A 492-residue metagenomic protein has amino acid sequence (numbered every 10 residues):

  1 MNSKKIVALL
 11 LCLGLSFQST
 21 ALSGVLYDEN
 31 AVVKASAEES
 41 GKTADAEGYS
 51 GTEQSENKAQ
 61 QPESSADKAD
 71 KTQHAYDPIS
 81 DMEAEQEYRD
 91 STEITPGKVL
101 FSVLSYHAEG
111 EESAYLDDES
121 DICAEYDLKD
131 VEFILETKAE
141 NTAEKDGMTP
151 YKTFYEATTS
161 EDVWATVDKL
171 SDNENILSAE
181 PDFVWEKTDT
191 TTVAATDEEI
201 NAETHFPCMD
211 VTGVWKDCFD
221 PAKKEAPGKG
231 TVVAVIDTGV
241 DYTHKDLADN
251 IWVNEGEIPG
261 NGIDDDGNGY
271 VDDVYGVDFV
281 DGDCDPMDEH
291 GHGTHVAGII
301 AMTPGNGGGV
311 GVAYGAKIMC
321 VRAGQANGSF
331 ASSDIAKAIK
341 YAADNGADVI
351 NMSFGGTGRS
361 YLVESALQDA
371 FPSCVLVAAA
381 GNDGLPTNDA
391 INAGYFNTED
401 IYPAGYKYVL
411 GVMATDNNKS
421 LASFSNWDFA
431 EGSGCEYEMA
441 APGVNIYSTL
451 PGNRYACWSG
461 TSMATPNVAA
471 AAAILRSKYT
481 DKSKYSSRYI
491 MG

Functional and structural regions predicted by a protein language model:
M1-I6: Positively charged n-region of N-terminal signal peptides that target proteins for export
V7-A8, L22-D130, N175-T190: Autoinhibitory N-terminal propeptides
L11-S19: Hydrophobic core
D28, K34-A35, Y49, Q61-Y88 (+3 more regions): Protease zymogen maturation seam
L100, S178-E180, V232-V235, D278 (+9 more regions): Structural recognition of the beta-strand scaffold that forms the well-ordered cores of secreted hydrolase catalytic
T188, W215, G309-V310, S329-I335 (+2 more regions): Substrate-binding/specificity loop regions of serine endopeptidase catalytic domains, predominantly subtilases
G213-S332, N345, R359, F371 (+4 more regions): Subtilisin-like serine protease catalytic core
A297-I300, M319-Q325, K340, D348-V349 (+3 more regions): Hydrolase catalytic cores
